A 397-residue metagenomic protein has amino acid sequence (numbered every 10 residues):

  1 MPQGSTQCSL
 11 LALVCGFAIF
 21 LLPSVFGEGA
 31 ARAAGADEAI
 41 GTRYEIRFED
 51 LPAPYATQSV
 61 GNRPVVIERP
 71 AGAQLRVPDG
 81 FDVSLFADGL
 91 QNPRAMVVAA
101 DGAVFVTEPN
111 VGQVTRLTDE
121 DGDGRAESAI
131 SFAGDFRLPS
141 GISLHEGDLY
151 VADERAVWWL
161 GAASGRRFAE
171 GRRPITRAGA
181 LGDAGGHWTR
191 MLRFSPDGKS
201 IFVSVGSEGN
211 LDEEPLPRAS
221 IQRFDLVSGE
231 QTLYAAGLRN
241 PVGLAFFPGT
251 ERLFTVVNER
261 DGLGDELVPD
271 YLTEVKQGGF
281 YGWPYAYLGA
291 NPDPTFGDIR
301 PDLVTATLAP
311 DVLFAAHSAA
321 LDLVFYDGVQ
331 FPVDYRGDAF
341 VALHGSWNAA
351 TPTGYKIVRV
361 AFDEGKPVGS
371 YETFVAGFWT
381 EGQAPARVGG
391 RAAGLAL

Functional and structural regions predicted by a protein language model:
A12-V25: Bacterial N-terminal signal peptides
A34-P78, T189, S207-N210, L216-A219 (+4 more regions): Beta-propeller domain segments
A87-L90, S131-D135, I175-A184, L233-G237 (+3 more regions): Surface loop/turn motifs at the tips and blade-to-blade linkers of beta-strand repeat domains
A103-V106, D148-V151, S200-S204, R252-V256 (+1 more regions): Conserved beta-propeller blade signature
T115-E146: Blade-loop segments of beta-propeller domains
D119-G122, A162-R166, D225-G229, K276 (+1 more regions): Short loop/turn segments that connect beta-strands within beta-propeller blades
L138, S143-H145, R155-S195, S204: Asp-box/WD-like beta-propeller blade repeats and closely related beta-sheet repeat scaffolds
